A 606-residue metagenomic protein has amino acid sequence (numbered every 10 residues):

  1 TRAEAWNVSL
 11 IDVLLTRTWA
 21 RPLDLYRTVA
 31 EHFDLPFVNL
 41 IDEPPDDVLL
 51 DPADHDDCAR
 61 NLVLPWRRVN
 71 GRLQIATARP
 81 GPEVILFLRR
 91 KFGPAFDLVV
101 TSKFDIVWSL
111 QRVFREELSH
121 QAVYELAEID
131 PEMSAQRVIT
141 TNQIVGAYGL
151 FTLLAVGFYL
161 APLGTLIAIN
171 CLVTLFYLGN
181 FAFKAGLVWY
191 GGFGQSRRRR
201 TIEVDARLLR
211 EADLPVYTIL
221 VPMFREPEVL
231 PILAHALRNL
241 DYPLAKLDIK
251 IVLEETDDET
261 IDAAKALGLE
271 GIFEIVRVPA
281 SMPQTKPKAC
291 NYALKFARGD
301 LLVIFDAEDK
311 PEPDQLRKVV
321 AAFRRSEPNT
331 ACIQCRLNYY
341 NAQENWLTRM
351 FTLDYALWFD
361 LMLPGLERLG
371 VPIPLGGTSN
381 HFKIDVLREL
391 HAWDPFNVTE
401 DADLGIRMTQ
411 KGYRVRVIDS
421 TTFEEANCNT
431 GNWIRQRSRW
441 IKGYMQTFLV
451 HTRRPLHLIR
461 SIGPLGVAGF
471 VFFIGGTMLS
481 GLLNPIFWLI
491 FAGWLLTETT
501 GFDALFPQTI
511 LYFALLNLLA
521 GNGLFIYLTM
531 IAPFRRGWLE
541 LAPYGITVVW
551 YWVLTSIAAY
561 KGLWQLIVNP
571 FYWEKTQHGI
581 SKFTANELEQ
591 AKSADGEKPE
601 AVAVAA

Functional and structural regions predicted by a protein language model:
L15-K91: Polyanionic, low-complexity intrinsically disordered segments
F104-V113, E128-D130, F181-V216, P227-Y242 (+3 more regions): Juxtamembrane C-terminal module of membrane proteins
S109-F151: Cytosolic-side membrane-insertion boundary helix
P215-T218, D248, R388, D403: Cell-envelope/extracellular polymer assembly enzymes that use nucleotide-activated donors
R238-S281: Acidic donor-binding segment of Leloir-type glycosyltransferases
A266-D300, P313-V398, S438-L449: Long helical/loop segments within the catalytic core of UDP-sugar-dependent glycosyltransferases, especially the large
D306-K310, W393-F396, M408: The conserved acidic donor/metal-binding loop of glycosyltransferases
G405-F423: Catalytic donor-sugar/metal-binding loop of nucleotide-sugar-dependent glycosyltransferases
